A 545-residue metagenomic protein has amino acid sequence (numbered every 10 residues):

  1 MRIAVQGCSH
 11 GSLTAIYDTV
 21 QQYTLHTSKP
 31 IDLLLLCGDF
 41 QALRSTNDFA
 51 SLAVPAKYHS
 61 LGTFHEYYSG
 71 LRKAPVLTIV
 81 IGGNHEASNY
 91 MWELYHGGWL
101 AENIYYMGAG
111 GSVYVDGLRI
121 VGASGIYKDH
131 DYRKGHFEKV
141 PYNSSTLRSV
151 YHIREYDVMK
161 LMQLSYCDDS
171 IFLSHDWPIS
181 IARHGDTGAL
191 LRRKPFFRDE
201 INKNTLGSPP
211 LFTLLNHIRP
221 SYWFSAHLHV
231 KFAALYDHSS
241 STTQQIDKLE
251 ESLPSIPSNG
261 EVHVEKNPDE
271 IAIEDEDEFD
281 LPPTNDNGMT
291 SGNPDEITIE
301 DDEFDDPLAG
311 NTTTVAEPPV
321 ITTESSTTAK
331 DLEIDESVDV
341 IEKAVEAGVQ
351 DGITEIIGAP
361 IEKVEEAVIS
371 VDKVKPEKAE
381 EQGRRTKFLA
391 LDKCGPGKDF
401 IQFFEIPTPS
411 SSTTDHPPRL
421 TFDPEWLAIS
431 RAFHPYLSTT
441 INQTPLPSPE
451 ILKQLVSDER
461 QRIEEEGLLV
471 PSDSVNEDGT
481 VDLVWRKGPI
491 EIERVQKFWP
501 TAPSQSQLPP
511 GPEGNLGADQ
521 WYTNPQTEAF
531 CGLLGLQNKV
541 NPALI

Functional and structural regions predicted by a protein language model:
M1-A4: Extreme N-terminal starter segment of soluble prokaryotic enzymes
Q6, S12-Y114: Core catalytic region of metal-dependent phosphoesterases/phosphodiesterases, especially metallo-beta-lactamase-like
G7-H10, G38-Q41, N84-H85, G110-G111 (+4 more regions): Active-site metal-binding loops of divalent metal-dependent hydrolases
Q41, D48-Y68, C167-I218: Active-site-proximal segments of metal-dependent phosphoesterases and phosphodiesterases across multiple
L43-S45, S88-Y90, V115-D116, D129-Y132 (+3 more regions): Short catalytic/ligand-binding loop motif for oxyanion handling, primarily in non-cytosolic enzymes, centered on
L77-V80, G97, A101-E102, I181-S410: Conserved beta-sheet core of the metallophosphoesterase superfamily
L118-I201, K393, S411-P512: Active-site-proximal loop/helix segment associated with metal-binding centers of metalloenzymes
E251, H263-D269, E276-D280, T284-V371 (+1 more regions): Non-catalytic terminal accessory segments
